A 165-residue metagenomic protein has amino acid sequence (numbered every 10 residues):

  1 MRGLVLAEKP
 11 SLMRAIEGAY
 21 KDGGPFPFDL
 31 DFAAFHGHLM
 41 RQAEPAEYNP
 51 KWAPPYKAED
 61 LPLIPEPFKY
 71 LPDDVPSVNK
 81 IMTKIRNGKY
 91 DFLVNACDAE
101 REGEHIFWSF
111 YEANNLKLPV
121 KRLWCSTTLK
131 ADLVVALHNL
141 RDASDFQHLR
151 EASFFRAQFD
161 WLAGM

Functional and structural regions predicted by a protein language model:
M1-M165: Intrinsically disordered, low-complexity regulatory segments
